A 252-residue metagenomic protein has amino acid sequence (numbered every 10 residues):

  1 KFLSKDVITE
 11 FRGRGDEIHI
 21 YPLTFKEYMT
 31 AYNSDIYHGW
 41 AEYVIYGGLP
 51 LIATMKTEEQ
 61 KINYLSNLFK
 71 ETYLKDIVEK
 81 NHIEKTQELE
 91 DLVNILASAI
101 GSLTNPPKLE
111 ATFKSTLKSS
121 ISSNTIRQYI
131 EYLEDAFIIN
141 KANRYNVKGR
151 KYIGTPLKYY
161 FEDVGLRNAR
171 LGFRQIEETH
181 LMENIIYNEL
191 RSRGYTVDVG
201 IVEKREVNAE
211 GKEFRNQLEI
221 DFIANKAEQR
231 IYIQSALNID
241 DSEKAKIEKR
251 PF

Functional and structural regions predicted by a protein language model:
K1: Conserved Walker B catalytic segment
S4-L103: Interdomain motor-coupling "hinge/lid" segment immediately C-terminal to the ATP-binding subdomain of NTP-driven enzymes
K61, L65, K85, S122 (+2 more regions): Hydrophobic (often cysteine-bearing) scaffold residues that line and stabilize catalytic clefts of nucleotide/cofactor
E79-K85, S115-I121, T125, R144: C-terminal helical "lid" subdomain and adjoining coupling/linker elements of P-loop NTPases
N94-S98, K114, R191: Short, locally clustered residues in the helix-turn-helix/winged-helix DNA-binding domain
P106-K118: DNA-recognition alpha helix
T125-Y132, F137-F252: A cross-kingdom feature that marks ATP-driven nucleic-acid transaction machinery
